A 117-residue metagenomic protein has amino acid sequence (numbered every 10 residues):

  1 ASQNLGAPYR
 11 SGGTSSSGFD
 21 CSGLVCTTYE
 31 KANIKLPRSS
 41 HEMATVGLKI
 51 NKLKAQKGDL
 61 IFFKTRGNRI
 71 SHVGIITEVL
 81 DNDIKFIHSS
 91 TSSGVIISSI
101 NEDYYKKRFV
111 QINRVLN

Functional and structural regions predicted by a protein language model:
A1-A7, V115-N117: Intrinsically disordered, low-complexity, Pro/Ser/Thr/Asn/Gly/Ala-rich spacer/linker segments adjacent to signal
S2, S22-C26, A55, S71 (+1 more regions): Extracytoplasmic/secreted envelope proteins and their assembly/folding machinery, especially bacterial periplasmic
A7-K57: Catalytic cysteine-centered active-site loop
I34-R38, R69, D81-K85: Substrate-binding/catalytic groove segments of enzymes that remodel or degrade extracellular structural polymers
L48-I50, I76-N117: Aromatic- and glycine-rich peptidoglycan recognition patches
G58-D59, I75: Structural motif
N68-I75: Short, Lys/Arg- and Gly-enriched loop/turn segments at beta-strand edges
